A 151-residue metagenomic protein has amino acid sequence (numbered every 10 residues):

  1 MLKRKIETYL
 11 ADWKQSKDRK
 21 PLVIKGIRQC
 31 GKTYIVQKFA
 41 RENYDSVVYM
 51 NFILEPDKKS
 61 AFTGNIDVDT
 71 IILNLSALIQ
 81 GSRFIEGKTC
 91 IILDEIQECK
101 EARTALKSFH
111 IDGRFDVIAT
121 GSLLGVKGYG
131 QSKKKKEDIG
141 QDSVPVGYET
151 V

Functional and structural regions predicted by a protein language model:
M1-V151: Phosphate-binding site recognition
